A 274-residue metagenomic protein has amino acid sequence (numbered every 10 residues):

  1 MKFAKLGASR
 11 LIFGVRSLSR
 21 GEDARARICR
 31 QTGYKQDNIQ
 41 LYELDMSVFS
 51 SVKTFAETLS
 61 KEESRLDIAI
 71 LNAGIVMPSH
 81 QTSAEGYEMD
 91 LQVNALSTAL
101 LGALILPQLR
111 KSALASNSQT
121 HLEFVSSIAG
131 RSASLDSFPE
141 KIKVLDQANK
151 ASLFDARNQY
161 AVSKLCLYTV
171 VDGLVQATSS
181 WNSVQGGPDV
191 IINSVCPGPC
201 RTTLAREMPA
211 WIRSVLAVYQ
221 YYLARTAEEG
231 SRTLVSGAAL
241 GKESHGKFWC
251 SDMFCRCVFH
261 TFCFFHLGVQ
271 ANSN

Functional and structural regions predicted by a protein language model:
M1-G7, H266-N274: Short intrinsically disordered, low-complexity coil segments enriched in acidic
M1-R206: Rossmann-fold NAD(P)H-dependent dehydrogenase/reductase core
L11, Q36, I212-R213, H245: Secondary-structure boundary/capping signal
T82, F259-F264: Short acidic, glycine/proline-rich loop/turn micro-motifs
A151-R157, P199-E229, F262-F265: Alpha-helical membrane-targeting segments
A217-F259, A271-S273: C-terminal helical subdomain
